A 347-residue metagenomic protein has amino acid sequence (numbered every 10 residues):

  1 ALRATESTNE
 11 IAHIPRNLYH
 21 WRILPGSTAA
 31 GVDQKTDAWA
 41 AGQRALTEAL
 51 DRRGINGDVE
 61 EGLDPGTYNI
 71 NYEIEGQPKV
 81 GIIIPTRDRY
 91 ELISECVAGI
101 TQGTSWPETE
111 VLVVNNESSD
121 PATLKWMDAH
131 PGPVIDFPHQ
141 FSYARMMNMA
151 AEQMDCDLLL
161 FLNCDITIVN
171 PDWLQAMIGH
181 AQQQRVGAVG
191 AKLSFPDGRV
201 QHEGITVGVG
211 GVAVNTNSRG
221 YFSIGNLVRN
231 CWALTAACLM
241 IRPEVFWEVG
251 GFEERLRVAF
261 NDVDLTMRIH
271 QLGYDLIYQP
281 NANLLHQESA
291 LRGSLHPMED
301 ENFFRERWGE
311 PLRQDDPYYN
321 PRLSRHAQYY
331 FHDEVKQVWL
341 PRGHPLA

Functional and structural regions predicted by a protein language model:
A1-R16, L46, W173-M177, N230-G250 (+1 more regions): A short, conserved alpha-helix in the catalytic core of glycosyltransferases
T8-E10, L24, I166-V207: Conserved donor NDP-sugar-binding/catalytic core segment of glycosyltransferases
K35-Q77, G187, D197, V209-C231 (+3 more regions): C-terminal, non-catalytic tails of nucleotide-sugar-dependent glycosyltransferases
K79-G81, E110, D264: Cell-envelope/extracellular polymer assembly enzymes that use nucleotide-activated donors
A98-E108: Short, acidic, metal-binding catalytic loop of nucleotide-sugar glycosyltransferases
P107, V113-L124, H139: A conserved acidic beta->alpha catalytic loop
F137-M154: Glycine-rich, basic loop-to-helix element that forms the pyrophosphate-binding segment of sugar-nucleotide handling
L159: Short aromatic/hydrophobic "clamp" motif used to bind/position activated sugar donors
